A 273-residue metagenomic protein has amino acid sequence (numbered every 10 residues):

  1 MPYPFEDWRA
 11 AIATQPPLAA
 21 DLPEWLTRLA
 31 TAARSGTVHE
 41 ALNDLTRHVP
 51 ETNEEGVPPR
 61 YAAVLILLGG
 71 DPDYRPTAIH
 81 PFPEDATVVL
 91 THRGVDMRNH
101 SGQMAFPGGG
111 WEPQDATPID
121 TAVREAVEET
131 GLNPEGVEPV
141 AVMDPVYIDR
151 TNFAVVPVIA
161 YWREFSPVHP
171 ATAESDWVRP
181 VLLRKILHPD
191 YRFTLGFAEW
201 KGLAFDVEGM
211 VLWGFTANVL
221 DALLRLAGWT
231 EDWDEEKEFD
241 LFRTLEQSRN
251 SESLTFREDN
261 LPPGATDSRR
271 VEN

Functional and structural regions predicted by a protein language model:
M1-F106, G110-E128, L132-V142, V146-F165 (+3 more regions): N-terminal leader/linker segments that precede catalytic domains of diphosphate-processing enzymes
P170-D206: NUDIX/MutT-family hydrolases
